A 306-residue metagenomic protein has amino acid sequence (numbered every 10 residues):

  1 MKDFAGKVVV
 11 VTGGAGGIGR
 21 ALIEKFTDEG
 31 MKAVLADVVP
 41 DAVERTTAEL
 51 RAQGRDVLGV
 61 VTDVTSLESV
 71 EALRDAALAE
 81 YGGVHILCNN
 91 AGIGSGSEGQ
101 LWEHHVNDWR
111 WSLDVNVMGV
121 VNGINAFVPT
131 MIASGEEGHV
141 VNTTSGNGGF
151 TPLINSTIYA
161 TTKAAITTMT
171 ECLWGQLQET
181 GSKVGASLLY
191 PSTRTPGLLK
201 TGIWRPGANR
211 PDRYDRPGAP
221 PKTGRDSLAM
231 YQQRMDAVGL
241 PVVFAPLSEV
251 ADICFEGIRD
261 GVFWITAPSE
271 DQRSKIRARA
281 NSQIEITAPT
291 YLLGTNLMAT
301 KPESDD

Functional and structural regions predicted by a protein language model:
K2-V34: Canonical Rossmann dinucleotide-binding motif of NAD(H)/NADP(H)-dependent dehydrogenases/reductases, specifically
K7, D56, G83-V84, M131-T144 (+1 more regions): Active-site loop of short-chain dehydrogenase/reductase
E29-T46: Conserved glycine-rich Rossmann-like NAD(P)H-binding loop of the short-chain dehydrogenase/reductase
P40-D41, V61-A72, V106, T143: The beta1-alpha1 cofactor-binding region of Rossmann-like NAD(H)/NADP(H)-dependent oxidoreductases
S97-L101, H105-R110: Substrate-binding pocket helix/loop in short-chain dehydrogenase/reductase
V141-A165, T170-E171, G175-E179, S192 (+2 more regions): Catalytic loop of short-chain dehydrogenase/reductase
Q176-P268: SDR active-site lid
